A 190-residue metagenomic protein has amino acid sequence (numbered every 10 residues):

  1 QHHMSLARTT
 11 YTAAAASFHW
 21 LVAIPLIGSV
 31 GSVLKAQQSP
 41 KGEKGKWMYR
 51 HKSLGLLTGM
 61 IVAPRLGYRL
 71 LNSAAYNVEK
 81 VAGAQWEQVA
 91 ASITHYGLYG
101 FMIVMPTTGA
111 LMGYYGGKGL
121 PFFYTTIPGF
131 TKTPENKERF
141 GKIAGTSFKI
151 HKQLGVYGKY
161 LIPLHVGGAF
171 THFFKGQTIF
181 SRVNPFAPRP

Functional and structural regions predicted by a protein language model:
Q1-P190: Membrane-embedded alpha-helical bundles that constitute the cytochrome b-like, heme-associated redox core of multi-pass
